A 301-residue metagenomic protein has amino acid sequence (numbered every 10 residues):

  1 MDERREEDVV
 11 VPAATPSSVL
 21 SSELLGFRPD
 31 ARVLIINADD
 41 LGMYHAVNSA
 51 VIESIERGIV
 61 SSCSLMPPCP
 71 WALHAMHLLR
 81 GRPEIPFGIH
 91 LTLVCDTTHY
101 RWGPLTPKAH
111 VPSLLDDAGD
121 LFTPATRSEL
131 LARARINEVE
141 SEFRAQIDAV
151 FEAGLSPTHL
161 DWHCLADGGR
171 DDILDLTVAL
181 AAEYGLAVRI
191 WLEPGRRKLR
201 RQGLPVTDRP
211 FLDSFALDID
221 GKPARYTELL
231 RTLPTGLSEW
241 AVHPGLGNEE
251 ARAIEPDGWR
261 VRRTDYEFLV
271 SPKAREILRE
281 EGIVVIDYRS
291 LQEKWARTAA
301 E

Functional and structural regions predicted by a protein language model:
M1-I36, H45-L155, H159, D171-E301: Terminal accessory/targeting
D40: His/Cys-centered metal/cofactor-coordination and adjacent catalytic loops
H163-D167: Conserved short loop/turn motifs at secondary-structure junctions
